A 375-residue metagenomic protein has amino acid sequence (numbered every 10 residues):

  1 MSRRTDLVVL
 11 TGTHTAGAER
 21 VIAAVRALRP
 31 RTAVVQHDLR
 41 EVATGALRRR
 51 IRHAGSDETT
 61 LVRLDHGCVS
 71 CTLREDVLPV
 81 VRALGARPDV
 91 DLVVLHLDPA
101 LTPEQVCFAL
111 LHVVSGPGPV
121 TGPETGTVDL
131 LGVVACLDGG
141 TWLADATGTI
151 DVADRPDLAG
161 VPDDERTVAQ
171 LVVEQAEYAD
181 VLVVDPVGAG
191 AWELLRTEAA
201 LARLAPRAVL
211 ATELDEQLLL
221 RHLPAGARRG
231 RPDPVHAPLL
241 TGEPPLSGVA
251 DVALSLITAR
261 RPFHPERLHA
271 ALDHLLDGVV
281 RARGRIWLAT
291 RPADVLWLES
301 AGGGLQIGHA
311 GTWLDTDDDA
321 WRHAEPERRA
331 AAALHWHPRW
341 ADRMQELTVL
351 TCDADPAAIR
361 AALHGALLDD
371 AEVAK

Functional and structural regions predicted by a protein language model:
M1-L7, A250, R343-M344: A short, charged/proline- and glycine-enriched loop that marks the coil->beta-strand transition at the N-terminal
M1-T5, G122, E372-K375: Short, low-complexity, intrinsically disordered N-terminal peptides in bacterial proteins
T5-G132, T141-A144, V152-G160: Nucleotide-state-sensitive switch-loop elements of NTP-binding domains
T13, D98, R260, C352-A354: Structured loop/turn residues at secondary-structure junctions
A24-L28, R50-R52, L110-L111, A199-R203 (+3 more regions): Short, solvent-exposed amphipathic alpha-helical segments in soluble enzyme and RNA/protein-processing domains
P30, R40-T44, T125, A135 (+1 more regions): C-terminal accessory "lid"/substrate-recognition subdomains
L95, L182, L254-T258, Q345-T351: Short cationic amphipathic helices and targeting signals
D317-K375: Generic C-terminus detector
